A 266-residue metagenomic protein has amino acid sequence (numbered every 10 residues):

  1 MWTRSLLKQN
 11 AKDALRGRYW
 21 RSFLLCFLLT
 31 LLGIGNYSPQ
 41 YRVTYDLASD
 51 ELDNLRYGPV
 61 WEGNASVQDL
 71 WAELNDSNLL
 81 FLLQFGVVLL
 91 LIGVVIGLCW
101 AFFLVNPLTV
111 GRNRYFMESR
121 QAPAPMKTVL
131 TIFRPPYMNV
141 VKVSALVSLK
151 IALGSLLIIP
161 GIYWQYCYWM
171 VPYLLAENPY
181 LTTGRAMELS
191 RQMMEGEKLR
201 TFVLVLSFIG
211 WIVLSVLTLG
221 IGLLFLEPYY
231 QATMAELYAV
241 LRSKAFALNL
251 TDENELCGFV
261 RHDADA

Functional and structural regions predicted by a protein language model:
M1-A266: Hydrophobic alpha-helical membrane segments
